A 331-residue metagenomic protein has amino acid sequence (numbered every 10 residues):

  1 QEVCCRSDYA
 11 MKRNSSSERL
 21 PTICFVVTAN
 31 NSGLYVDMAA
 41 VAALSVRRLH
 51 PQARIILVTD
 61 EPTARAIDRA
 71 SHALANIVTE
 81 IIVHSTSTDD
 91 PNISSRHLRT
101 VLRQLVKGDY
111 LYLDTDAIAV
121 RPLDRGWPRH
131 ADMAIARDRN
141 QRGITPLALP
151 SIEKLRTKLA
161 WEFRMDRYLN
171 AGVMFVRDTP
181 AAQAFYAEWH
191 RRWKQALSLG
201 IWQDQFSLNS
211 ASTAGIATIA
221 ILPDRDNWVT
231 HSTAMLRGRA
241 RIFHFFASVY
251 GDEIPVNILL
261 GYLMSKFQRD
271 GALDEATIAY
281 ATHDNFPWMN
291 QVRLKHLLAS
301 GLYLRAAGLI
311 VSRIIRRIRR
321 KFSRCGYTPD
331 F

Functional and structural regions predicted by a protein language model:
C4-C5: Cysteine-centered motifs
M11-F331: Glycosyltransferase catalytic domains, chiefly GT-A lineage
